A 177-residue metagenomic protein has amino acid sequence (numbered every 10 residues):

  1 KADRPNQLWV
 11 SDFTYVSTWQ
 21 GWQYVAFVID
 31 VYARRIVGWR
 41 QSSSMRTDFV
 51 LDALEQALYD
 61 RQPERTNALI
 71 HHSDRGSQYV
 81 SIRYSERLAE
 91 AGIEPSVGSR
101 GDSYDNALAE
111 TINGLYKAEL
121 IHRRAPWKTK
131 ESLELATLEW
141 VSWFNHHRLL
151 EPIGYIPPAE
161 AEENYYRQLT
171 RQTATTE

Functional and structural regions predicted by a protein language model:
K1-E177: Charged DNA-binding/catalytic regions of mobile-element recombinases
